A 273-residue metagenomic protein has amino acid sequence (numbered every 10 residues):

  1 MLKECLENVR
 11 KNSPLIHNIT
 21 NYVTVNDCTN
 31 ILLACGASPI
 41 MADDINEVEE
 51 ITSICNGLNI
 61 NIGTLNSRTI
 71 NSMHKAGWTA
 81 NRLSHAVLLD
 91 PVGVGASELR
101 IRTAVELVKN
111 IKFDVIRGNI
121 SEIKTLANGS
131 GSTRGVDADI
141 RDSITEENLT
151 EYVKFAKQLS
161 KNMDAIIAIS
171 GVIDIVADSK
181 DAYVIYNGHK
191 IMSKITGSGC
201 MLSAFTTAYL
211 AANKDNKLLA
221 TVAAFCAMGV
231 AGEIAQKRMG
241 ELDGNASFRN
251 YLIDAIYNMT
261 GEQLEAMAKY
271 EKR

Functional and structural regions predicted by a protein language model:
L2-L89: Conserved N-terminal subdomain of the carbohydrate kinase-like
K3, Y22-N26, A42-I45, S67-I70 (+9 more regions): Electropositive phosphate-/nucleotide-binding environments in soluble metabolic enzymes
T69-G118: Glycine/small-residue-rich loop that forms an oxyanion/phosphate-binding "nest" at active or ligand-binding sites
R100-A182: Conserved phosphate/ATP/ADP-binding segment of small-molecule kinases
I185-T196: Short pre-catalytic strand/loop immediately N-terminal to key active-site residues, enriched for Gly-Thr
T196, T206-F248: Conserved post-catalytic alpha-helical subdomain immediately downstream of the catalytic base and nucleotide-binding
V230-R273: Charged C-terminal helix
